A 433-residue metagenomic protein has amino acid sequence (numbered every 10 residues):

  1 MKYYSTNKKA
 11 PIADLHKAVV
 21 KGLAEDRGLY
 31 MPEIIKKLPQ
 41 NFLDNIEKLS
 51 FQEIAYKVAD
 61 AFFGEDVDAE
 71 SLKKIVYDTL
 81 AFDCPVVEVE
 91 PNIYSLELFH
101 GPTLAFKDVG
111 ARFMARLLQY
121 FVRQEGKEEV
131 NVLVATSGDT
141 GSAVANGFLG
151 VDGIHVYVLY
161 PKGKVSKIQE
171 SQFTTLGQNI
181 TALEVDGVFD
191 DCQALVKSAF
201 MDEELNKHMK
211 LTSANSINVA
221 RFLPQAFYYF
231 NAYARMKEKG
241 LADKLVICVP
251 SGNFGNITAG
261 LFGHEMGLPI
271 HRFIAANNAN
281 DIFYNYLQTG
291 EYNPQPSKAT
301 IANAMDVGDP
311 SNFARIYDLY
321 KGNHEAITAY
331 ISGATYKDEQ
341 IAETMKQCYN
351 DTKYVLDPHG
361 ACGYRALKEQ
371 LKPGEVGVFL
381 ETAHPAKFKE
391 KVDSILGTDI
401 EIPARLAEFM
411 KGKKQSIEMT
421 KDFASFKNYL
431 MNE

Functional and structural regions predicted by a protein language model:
M1-E433: PLP-dependent amino-acid enzyme catalytic core
